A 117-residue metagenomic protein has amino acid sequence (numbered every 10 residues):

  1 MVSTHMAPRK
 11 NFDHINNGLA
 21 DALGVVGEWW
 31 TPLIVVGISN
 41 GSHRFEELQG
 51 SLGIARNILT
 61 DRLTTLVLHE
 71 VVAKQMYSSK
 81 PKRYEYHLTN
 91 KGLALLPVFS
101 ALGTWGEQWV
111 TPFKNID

Functional and structural regions predicted by a protein language model:
M1-V26: N-terminal leader segment of winged-helix/HTH proteins
S3-H5, D13, T31-V35, F45 (+2 more regions): Short histidine
N17-I58: N-terminal helix-turn-helix DNA-binding core of bacterial DNA-binding proteins
L19-A22, L63-H69, K91, A101: Conserved N-terminal glycine/acidic-rich loop preference
G27, S79-A101: Basic, amphipathic "hinge/linker" alpha-helix immediately C-terminal to the N-terminal HTH DNA-binding motif
F45, Q49-Y77, P81: Canonical helix-turn-helix DNA-binding module
A73, R83-E85, D117: Residues at or immediately flanking beta-strands
L96-D117: Amphipathic alpha-helical dimerization/coiled-coil segments that flank or bridge DNA-binding/regulatory modules
